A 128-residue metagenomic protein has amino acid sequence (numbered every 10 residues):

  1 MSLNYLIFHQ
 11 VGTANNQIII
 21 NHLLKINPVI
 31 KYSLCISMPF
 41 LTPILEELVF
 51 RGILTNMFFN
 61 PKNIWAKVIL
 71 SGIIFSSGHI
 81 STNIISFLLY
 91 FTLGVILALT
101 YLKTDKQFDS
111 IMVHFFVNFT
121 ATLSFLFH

Functional and structural regions predicted by a protein language model:
M1-T42: Juxtamembrane helix-loop-helix connectors linking adjacent transmembrane helices in multi-pass membrane enzymes
Y5-A14, I80, I84, F91 (+1 more regions): Transmembrane helix-loop junctions in multipass membrane proteins, especially transporters and channels
I44-V49, I53-L54, S77, S81 (+4 more regions): Active-site His/Glu-centered metal-binding helix of metallohydrolases
L45-L70, L99-D109: Membrane-interface helix/loop boundary segments of multi-pass membrane proteins
I64-H79, F115: Small-polar-interrupted transmembrane alpha-helices in polytopic inner-membrane proteins
V68, I84-H128: Functionally important transmembrane alpha-helices
